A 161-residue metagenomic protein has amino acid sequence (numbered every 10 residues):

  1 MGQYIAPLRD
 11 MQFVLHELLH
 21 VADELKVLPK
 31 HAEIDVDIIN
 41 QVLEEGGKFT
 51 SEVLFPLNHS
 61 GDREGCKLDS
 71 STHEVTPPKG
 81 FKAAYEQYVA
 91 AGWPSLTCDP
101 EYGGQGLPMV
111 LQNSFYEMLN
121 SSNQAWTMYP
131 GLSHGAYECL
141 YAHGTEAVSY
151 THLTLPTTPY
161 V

Functional and structural regions predicted by a protein language model:
M1-M128: Amphipathic, small/basic residue-rich leader segments at the start of a protein or domain
H20-V21, S121, E138-E146: Short, well-ordered loop/turn and helix-capping segments at boundaries between secondary-structure elements and domains
S51, F55-P56, Y141, P156-T157: Charged, amphipathic alpha-helical interaction segments
V75-T76, C139-G144, L155: Short, exposed beta-strand "edge-strand" segments with a Pro/Gly-rich flavor and a Y/T-containing core
Y102-G106, G135-C139, A147-V148: Flexible loop/turn segments at secondary-structure boundaries
L132-H134, G144-L153: Internal maturation/activation junctions in enzymes
H152-V161: Single conserved hydrophobic/aromatic residue that forms the stacking wall/gate of nucleotide- or nucleobase-binding
